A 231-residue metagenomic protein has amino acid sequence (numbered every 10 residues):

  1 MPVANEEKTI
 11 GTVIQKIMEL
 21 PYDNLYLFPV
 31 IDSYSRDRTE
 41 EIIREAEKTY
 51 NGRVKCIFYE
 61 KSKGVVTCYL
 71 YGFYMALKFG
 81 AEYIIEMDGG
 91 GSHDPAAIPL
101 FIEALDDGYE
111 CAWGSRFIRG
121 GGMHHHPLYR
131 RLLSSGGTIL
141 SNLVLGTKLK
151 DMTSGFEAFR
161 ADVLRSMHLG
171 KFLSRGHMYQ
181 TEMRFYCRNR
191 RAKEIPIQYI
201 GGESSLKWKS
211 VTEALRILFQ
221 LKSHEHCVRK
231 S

Functional and structural regions predicted by a protein language model:
M1-P2, P29-V30, F58: Short hydrophobic beta-strand elements that form part of the catalytic alpha/beta core underpinning NDP-sugar/donor
M1-Q15, Y34: Active-site beta-to-alpha loop of glycosyltransferases that engages the nucleotide-sugar donor
K8, E19, G146, L169-S231: Hydrophobic helical membrane-anchoring modules
K8-T12, D37-A46: Acidic helix N-cap motif at the loop->helix transition within catalytic regions of sugar-transfer enzymes
Q15-L25: Short, acidic, metal-binding catalytic loop of nucleotide-sugar glycosyltransferases
D32-E41, G91: A conserved acidic beta->alpha catalytic loop
Y59-K78, Y83, P95-H177, G201-A214: Acceptor/aglycone-binding surface of glycosyltransferases and processive sugar-polymer synthases
